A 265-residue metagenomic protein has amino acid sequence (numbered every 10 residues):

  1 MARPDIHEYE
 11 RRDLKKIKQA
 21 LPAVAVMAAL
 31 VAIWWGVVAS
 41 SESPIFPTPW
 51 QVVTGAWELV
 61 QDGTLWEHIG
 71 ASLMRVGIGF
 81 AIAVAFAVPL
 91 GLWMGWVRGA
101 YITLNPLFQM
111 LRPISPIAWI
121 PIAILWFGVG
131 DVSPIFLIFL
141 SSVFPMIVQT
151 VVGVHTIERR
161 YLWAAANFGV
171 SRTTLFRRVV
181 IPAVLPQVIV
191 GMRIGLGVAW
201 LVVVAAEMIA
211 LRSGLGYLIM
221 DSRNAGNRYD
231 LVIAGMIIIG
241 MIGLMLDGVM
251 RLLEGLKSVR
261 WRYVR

Functional and structural regions predicted by a protein language model:
M1-A28, G248-R265: Transmembrane alpha-helical segments of polytopic membrane transport and secretion proteins
H7-L14, V37-I82, D221: Periplasmic/extracellular loop-to-transmembrane helix junction in inner-membrane transport proteins
G79-F108: Transmembrane-helix boundary motif in ABC transporter permease subunits
R98, H155, P186, V190 (+1 more regions): C-terminal transmembrane helix and the adjacent membrane-cytosol boundary/short C-terminal tail of inner/organellar
P106, M146-Q149, G153-G191, I219: Short cytoplasmic-facing helical segments at TM-TM junctions of multi-pass membrane proteins
Q109-P145, V152-G153: Generic hydrophobic transmembrane alpha-helix motif, especially the helices
I124-L125, V154, L201-I239, S258-R265: Glycine-rich helix-loop "coupling/hinge" segments at transmembrane-helix boundaries in multipass transporters
F136-L140, R172-A206, M250: Transmembrane alpha-helices
